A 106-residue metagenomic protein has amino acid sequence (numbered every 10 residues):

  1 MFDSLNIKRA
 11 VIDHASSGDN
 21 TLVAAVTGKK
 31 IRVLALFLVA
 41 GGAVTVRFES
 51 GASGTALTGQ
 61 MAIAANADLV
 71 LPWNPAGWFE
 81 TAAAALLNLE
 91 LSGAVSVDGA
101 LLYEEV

Functional and structural regions predicted by a protein language model:
M1-V106: Beta-strand-centric surfaces of beta-sandwich/beta-rich domains
